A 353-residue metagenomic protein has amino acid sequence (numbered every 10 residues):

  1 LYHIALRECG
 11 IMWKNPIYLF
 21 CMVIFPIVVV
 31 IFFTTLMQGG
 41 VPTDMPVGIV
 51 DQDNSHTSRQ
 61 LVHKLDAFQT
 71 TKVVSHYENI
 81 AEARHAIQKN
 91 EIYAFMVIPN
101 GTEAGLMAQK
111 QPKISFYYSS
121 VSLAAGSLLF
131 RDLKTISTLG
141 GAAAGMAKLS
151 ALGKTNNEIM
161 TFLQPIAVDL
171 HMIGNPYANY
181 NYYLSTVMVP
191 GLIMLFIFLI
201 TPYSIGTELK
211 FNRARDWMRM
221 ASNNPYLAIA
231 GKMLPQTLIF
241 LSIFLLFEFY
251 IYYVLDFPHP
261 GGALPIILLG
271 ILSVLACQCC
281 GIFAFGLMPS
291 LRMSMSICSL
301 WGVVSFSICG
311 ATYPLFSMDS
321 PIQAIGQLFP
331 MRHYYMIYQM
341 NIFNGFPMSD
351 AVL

Functional and structural regions predicted by a protein language model:
L1-Y182: Extracytoplasmic/periplasmic domains immediately adjacent to an N-terminal transmembrane anchor in multi-pass membrane
Y2-L6, Y182, A221-S222, Y226-L234 (+4 more regions): Alpha-helical membrane-protein architecture signal
G10-K14, P190, Y226-I239, I243: Alpha-helical transmembrane segments of multi-pass membrane proteins
F33, N54, L238, S242 (+2 more regions): Membrane-spanning alpha-helical segments of multipass transporters and channels
K110-L128, L170-M172, Y203, G281-V303: Cytoplasmic juxtamembrane interface segments
A124-G141, G174-V189, T207-M220, F240-E248 (+1 more regions): Hydrophobic alpha-helical transmembrane segments
L184-S204: Long, hydrophobic alpha-helical segments
F198-I229, M233: Juxtamembrane interface at the cytosolic side of transmembrane helices
